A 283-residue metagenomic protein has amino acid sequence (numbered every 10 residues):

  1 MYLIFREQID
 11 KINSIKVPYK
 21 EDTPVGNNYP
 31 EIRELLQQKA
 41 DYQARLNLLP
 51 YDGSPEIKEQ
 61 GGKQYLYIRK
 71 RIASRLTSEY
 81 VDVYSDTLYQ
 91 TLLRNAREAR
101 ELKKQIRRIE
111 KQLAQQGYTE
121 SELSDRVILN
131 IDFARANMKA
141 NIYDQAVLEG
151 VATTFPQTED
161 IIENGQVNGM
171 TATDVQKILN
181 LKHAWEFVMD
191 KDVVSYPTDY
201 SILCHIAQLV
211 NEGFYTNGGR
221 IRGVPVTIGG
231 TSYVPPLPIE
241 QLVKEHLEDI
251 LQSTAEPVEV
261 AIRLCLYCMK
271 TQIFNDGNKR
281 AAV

Functional and structural regions predicted by a protein language model:
M1-Y65, R71-V283: FIC/Doc superfamily catalytic core
